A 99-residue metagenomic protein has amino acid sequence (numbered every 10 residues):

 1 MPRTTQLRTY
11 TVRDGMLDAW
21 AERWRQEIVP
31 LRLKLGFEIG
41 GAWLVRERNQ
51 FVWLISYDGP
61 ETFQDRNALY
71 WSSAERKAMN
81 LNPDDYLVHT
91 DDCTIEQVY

Functional and structural regions predicted by a protein language model:
M1-T5, L44, N49-F63: Accessory recognition modules or surfaces
T4-V12: Short glycine-/aliphatic-rich beta-strand segments at the starts of folded cytosolic domains
D14-M16: Short, acidic/polar linear motifs in exposed loop/turn regions
A19-G40, S56-T94: An amphipathic, aromatic/His-enriched active-site/gating alpha helix that lines ligand/cofactor pockets
E96-V98: Specificity-determining recognition surfaces
